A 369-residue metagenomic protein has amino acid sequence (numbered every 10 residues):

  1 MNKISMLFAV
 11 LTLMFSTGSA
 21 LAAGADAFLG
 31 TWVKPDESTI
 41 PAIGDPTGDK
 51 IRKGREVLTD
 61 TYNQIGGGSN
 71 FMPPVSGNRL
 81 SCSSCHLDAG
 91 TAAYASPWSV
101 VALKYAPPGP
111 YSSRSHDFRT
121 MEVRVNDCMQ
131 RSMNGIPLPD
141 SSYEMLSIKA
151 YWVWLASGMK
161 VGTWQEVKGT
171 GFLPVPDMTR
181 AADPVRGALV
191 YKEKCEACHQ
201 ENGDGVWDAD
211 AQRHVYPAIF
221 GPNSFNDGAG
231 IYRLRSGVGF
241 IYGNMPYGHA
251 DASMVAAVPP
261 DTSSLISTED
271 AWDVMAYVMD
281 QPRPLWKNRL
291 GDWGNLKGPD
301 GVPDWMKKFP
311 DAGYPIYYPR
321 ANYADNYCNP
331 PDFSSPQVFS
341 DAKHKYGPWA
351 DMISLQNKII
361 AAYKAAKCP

Functional and structural regions predicted by a protein language model:
N2-S5, V10-I65, G109-P184, A321-P369: Post-cleavage N-terminal segment of exported redox proteins
P46-A89, W164, V175-Y216: Sequence/structural segment immediately N-terminal to covalent heme-attachment motifs in c-type and related
G48-K53, V57, T61-Y62, T91-L138 (+4 more regions): Extracytoplasmic electron-transfer domains, predominantly the class I c-type cytochrome c fold
G68-S69, A93-S99, K160-W164, W207-Q212 (+1 more regions): Short, solvent-exposed loop/turn and secondary-structure capping segments
V75-L80, S142-L146, T268-W272: An alpha-helix initiation/capping motif
Q165-V175, V215, G221-S224, D292: Short linear capping/connector segments at secondary-structure termini
A256, W286-D300: A glycine-biased, small/acidic residue-tolerant capping/turn segment at secondary-structure junctions
N295-D311: Carbohydrate-binding/catalytic loop surfaces
